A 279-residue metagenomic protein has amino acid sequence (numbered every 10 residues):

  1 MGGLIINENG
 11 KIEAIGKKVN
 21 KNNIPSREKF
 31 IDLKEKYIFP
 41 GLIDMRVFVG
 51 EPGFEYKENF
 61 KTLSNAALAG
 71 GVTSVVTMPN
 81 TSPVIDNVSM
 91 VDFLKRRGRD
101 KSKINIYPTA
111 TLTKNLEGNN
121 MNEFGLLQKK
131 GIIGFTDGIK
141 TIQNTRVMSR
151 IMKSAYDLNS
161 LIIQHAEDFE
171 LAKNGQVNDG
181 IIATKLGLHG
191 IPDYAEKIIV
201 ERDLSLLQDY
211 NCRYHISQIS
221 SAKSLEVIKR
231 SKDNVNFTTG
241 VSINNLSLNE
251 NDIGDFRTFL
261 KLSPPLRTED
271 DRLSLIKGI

Functional and structural regions predicted by a protein language model:
M1-P40: Histidine-rich, glycine-flanked metal-binding segment
G10, E35, R46, A67 (+6 more regions): Divalent metal-coordination and catalytic microenvironments
K34-G98: Metal-associated gating/positioning segment near the N- to mid-region
M45-E58, T81, Y107-N120, I139 (+2 more regions): Active-site mouth loops of central-metabolism enzymes
Y56-S64, L116-L126, R202: Short, acidic/polar
V88-T109, K153-E167: Alpha-helix-loop-beta-strand connector modules within alpha/beta enzyme cores
M121-I279: Histidine/acidic residue-rich metal-binding segments in metalloenzymes
